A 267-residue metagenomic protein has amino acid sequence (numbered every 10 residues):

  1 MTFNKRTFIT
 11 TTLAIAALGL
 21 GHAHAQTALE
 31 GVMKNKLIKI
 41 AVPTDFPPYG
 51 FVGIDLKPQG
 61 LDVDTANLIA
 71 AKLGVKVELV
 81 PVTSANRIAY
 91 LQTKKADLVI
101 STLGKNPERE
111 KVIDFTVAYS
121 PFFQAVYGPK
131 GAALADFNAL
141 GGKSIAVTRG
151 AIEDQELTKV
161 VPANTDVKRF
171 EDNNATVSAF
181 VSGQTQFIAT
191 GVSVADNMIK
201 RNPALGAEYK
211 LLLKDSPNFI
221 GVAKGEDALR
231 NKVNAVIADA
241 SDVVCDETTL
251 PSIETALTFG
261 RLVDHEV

Functional and structural regions predicted by a protein language model:
A25-T102: Extracytoplasmic small-molecule ligand-binding "clamshell" domains of the periplasmic binding protein/Venus flytrap
T27, I152-F170, A207-Y209, I237-V267: Ligand-binding clefts/hinges and TM-proximal coupling segments of bilobed small-molecule sensing domains
K39-P48, P58-K72, A125-E171, V192-V194 (+1 more regions): Bilobed "Venus flytrap"/periplasmic-binding protein-like clamshell domains and structurally analogous long
T44, S120-G128, D196-I237, A256-V267: Periplasmic-binding protein-like
V63, E78-A89, K168-S178, S182 (+1 more regions): Short helix-initiation/N-cap motifs at beta->coil->alpha
V63-K72, N138-A139, K143-S144, R149-I152 (+1 more regions): Extended ligand-binding regions for polar small-molecule ligands
N67, A71, K76-A139, G206-A207 (+1 more regions): Acidic, polar ligand-binding/catalytic clefts
N86-A89, L103-K111, E156-K159, V181 (+1 more regions): A ligand-binding cleft/hinge motif common to bilobed small-molecule-binding domains
